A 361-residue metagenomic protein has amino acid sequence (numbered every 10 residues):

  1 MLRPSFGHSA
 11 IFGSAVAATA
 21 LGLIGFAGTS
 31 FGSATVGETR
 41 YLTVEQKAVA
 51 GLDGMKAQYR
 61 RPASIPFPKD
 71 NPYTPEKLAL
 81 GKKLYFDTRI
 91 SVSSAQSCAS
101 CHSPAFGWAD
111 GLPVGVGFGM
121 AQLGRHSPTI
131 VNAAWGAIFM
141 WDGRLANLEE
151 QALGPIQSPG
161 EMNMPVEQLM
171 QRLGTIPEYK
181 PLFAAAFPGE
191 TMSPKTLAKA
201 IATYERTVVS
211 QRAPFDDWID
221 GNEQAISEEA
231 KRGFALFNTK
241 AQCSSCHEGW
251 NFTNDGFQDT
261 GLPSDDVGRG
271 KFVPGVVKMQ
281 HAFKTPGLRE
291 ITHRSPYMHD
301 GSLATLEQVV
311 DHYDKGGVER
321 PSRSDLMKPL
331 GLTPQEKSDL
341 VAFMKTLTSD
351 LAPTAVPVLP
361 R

Functional and structural regions predicted by a protein language model:
L2-R361: Periplasmic c-type cytochrome electron-transfer domains
